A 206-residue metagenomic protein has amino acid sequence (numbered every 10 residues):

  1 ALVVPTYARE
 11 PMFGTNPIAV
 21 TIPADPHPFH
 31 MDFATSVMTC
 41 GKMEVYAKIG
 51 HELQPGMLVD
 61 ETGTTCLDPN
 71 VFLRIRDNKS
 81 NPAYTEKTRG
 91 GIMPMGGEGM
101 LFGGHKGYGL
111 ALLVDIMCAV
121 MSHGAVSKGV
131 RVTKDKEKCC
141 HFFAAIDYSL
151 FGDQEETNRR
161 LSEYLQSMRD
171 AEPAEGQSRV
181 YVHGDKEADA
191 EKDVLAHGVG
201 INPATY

Functional and structural regions predicted by a protein language model:
L2-V3, K186: Short, conserved loop-to-beta-strand elements that form functional interface hotspots
V3-Y84: Phosphate/diphosphate-binding glycine-rich loops and adjacent basic-rich segments that engage nucleotide
N16-I18, H27-M31, Q54-P55, G91-M93 (+3 more regions): Structural beta-strand/beta-sheet cores of well-ordered domains, especially the beta-sheet scaffolds that support
T35-M38, G99, Y148-L150: Glycine-rich beta-alpha junction loops
K42-E44, H105-G107, E155-T157: Short conserved micro-motifs at the rims of enzyme active sites and ligand-binding pockets
E52-V126: Secondary-shell segments that build the walls of catalytic and ion/ligand-binding clefts
I116, M121, V126-Y206: Catalytic-core signal marking the mid-to-C-terminal active-site face
